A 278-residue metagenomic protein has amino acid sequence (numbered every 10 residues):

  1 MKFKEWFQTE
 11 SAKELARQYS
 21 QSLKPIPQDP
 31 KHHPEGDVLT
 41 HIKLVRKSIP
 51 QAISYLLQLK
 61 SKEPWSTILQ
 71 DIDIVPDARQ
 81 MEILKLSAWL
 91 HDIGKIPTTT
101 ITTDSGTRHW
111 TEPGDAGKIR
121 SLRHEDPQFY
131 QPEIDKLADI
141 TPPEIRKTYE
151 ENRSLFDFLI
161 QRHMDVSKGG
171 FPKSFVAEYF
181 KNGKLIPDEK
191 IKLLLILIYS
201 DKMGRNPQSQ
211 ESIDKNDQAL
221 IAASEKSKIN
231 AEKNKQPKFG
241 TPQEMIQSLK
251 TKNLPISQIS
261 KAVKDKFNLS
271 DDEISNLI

Functional and structural regions predicted by a protein language model:
K2-E112: Acidic/His-rich, divalent-metal-binding segments that scaffold phosphate/diphosphate chemistry
E10-L15, L23-P30, A52, L56-L59 (+5 more regions): Short secondary-structure junctions and interdomain/linker hinges
D37-V38, R120-P132, F239-G240, T251-I256: Short acidic alpha-helix initiation/capping motifs at coil-to-helix transition points, especially at protein N-termini
R46, P50, Q131-A138, V176-F180 (+2 more regions): Amphipathic alpha-helical segments within well-ordered protein domains
I53, A138-T141, N253: Glycine-centered loop/turn motif at secondary-structure junctions
L69-A219: Divalent metal-dependent catalytic cores for phosphoryl transfer on phosphate-bearing substrates
L194, I198, K202-I278: Charged substrate- and nucleic-acid-binding regions of tRNA-handling and nucleotidyl-transfer enzymes, centered on
